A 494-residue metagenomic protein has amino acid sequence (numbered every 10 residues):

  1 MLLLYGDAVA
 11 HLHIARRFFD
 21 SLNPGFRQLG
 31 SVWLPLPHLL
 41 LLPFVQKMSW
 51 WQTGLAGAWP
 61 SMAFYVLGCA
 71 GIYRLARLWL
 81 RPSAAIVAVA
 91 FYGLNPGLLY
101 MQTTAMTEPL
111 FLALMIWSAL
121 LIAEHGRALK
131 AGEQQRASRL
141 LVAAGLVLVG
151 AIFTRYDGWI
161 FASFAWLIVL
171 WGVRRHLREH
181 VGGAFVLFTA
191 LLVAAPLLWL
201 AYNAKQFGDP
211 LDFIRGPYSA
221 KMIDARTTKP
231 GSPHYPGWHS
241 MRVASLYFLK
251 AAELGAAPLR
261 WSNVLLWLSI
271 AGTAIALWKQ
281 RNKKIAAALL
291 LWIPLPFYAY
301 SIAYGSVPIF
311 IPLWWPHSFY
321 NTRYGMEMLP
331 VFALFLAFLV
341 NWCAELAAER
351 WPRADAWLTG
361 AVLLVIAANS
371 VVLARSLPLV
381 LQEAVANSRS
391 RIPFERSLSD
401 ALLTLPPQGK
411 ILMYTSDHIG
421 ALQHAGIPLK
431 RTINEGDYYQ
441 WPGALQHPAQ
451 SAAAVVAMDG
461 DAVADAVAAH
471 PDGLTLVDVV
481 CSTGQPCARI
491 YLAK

Functional and structural regions predicted by a protein language model:
G30-W33, A58, G97-L110: Short acidic/glycine- and proline-prone juxtamembrane loop motifs at membrane-interface regions of multi-pass membrane
W59-L80, W117, L121, I275: Transmembrane-helix motifs of polytopic, lipid-linked glycan transferases
S83, S138, V142, L146 (+5 more regions): Signature aromatic-anchored transmembrane alpha helix within multi-pass, membrane-resident enzymes that catalyze glycan
A88-P96, L120, L148-I152, W166: Short helix- or helix-capping micro-motifs that position conserved polar/aromatic residues at function-defining sites
G126-Q135, F161-P196, A201, Q280: Perimembrane helix-loop-helix junctions
Y247-F297, W342: Hydrophobic, aromatic-rich transmembrane alpha-helices and their immediate juxtamembrane boundary segments
L364-I419: Membrane-embedded, lumen/periplasm-facing catalytic core of multi-pass transferases that use lipid-linked donors
D400-G436, A454, M458: Short periplasmic/luminal acceptor-recognition loop of GT-C membrane glycosyltransferases, typified by
